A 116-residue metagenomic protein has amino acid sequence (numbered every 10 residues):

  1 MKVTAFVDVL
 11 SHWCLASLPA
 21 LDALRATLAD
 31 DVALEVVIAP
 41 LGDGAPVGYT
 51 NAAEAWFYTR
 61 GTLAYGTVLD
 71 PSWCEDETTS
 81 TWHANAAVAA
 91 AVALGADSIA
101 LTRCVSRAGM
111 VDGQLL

Functional and structural regions predicted by a protein language model:
M1-T4: Extreme N-terminal starter segment of soluble prokaryotic enzymes
V7-L10: Short pre-active-site segment immediately N-terminal to redox-active cysteine/selenocysteine motifs in thiol-based
L15-L115: Structural alpha/beta surface segment adjacent to cysteine/selenocysteine redox centers across thiol/disulfide enzymes
